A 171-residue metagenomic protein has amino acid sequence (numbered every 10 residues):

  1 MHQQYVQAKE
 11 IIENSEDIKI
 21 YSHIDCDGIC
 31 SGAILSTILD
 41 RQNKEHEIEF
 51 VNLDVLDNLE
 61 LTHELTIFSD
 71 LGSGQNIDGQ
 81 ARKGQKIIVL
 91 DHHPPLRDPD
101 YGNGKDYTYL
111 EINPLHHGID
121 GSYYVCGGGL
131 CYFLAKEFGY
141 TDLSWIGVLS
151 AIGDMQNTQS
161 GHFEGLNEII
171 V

Functional and structural regions predicted by a protein language model:
M1-V171: Replace "Mg2+/Mn2+-dependent" with "divalent metal-dependent
